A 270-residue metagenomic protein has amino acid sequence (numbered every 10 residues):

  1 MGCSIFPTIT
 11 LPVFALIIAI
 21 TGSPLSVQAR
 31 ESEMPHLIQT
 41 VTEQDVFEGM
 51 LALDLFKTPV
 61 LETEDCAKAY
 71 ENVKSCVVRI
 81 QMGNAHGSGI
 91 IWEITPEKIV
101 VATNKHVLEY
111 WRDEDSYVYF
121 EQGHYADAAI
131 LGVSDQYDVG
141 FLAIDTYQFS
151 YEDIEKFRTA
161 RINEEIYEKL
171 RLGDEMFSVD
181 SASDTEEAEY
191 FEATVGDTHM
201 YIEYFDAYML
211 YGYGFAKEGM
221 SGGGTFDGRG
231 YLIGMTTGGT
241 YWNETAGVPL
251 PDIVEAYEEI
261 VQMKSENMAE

Functional and structural regions predicted by a protein language model:
P12-T21: Bacterial N-terminal signal peptides
T21-S32: Sec-dependent signal peptide cleavage junction
S32-P59, T63-K68, D115-S116, D127-A128 (+3 more regions): C-terminal cap/linker of serine protease catalytic domains
T63-A67, C76-A102, A126-D127, G222 (+1 more regions): A conserved glycine-rich beta-strand in the N-terminal activation segment of trypsin-fold
V78-I80, E114-G123, D174-S181: Short conserved beta-strand and strand-loop elements enriched in small hydrophobics with frequent Asp/Gly
H86, E93-D138, Y147: Catalytic-histidine neighborhood of serine endopeptidases, predominantly the chymotrypsin-like S1/PA family
I90, F215-T236: Catalytic nucleophile loop of clan PA
E152-A207, A216-M220, T237-A246: Flexible, gly/ser-rich surface segments that form the specificity/activation loops bordering the active-site cleft
